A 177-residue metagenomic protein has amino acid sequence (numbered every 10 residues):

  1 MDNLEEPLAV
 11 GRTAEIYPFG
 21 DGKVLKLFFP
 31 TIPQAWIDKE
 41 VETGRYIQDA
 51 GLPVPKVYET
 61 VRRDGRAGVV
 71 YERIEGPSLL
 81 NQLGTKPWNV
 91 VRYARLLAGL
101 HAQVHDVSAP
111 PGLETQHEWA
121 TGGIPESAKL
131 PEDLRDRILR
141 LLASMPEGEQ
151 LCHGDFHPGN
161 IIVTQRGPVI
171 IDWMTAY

Functional and structural regions predicted by a protein language model:
V10-I37: ATP-binding glycine-rich loop module of kinase domains
A35-A50: The N-lobe alphaC helix and its flanking beta3-alphaC-beta4 segment of protein kinase-like domains, centered on
K56-A67: Short beta-strand micro-motifs within the conserved protein kinase catalytic domain, predominantly in the N-lobe
G65-S78: Conserved short submotifs of the Hanks-type protein kinase catalytic core that shape the nucleotide-binding pocket
L80-E114: Conserved kinase catalytic-core helix
D106-G154, T164-Q165: An alpha-helical support segment within catalytic cores of ATP-dependent transferases
Q150, T164-Y177: Active-site Asp-x-Gly
